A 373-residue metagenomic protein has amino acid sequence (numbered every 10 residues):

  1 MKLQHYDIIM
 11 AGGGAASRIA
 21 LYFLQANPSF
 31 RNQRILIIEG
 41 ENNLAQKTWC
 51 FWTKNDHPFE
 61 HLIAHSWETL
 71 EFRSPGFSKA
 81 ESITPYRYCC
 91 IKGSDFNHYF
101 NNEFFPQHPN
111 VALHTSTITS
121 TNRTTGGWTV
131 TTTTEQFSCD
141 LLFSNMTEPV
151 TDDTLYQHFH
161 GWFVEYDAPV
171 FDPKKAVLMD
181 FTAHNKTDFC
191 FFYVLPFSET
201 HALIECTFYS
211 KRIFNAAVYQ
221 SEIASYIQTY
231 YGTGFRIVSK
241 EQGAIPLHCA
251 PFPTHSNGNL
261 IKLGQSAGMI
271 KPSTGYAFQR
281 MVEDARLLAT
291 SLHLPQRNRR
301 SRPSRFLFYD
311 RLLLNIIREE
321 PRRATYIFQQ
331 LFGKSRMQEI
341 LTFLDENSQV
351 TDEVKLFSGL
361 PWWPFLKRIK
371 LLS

Functional and structural regions predicted by a protein language model:
M1-A16, L36: Beta1/beta-strand and adjacent pyrophosphate-binding region of the FAD-binding site in flavoprotein oxidoreductases
I9-A11, I38, Q136-P149, L260-I261 (+1 more regions): Short hydrophobic core segments
I19, F23-S78, H160, V164: N-terminal FAD cofactor-binding segment of flavoenzymes
Y22-A26, N102, T290: Short, well-ordered alpha-helices that flank and scaffold nucleotide-derived cofactor binding pockets
N27, Q107-F235, P251: Predominantly flavin-linked oxidoreductase catalytic cores and closely associated redox partners
T53-T115, S120-G126: A conserved beta-strand/loop capping segment in the N-terminal third of enzymes that catalyze redox or closely related
H184-K186, S210-L288: FAD/FMN-dependent oxidoreductases across multiple families
R286-S373: C-terminal helical "tail/cap" subdomain of flavin- and related membrane-associated enzymes
